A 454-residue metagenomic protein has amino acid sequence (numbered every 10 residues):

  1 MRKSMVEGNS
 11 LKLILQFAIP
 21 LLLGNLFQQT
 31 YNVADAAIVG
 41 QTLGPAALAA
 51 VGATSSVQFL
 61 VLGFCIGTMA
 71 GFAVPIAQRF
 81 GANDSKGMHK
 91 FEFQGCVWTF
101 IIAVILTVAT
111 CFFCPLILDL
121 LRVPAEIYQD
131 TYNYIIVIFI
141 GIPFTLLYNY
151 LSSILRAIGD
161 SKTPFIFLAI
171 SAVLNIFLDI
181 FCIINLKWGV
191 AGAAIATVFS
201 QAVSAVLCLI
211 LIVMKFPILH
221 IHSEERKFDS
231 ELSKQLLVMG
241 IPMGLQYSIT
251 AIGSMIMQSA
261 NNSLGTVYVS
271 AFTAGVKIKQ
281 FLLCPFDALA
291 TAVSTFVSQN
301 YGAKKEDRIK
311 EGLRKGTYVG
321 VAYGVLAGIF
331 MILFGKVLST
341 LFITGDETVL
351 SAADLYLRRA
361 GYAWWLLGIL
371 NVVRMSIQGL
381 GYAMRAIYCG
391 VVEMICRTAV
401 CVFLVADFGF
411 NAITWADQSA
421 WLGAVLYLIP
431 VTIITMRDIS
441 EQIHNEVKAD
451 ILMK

Functional and structural regions predicted by a protein language model:
M1-A18, I76-G141, N185-I241, V297-A363 (+1 more regions): Short alpha-helical transmembrane segments in multi-pass integral membrane proteins
E7, L11-T30, A34, V57 (+8 more regions): Residue-level signal for short hydrophobic patches within transmembrane helices of multi-pass membrane transporters
Q16-D35, V137, S171, S200-S204 (+3 more regions): Transmembrane helical elements of multi-pass membrane transporters/channels
L21, N25, A37, V74 (+15 more regions): Transmembrane alpha-helix boundary and packing residues in multipass membrane permease domains and related
L26, T30-A49, L118-A125, F181-W188 (+6 more regions): Helix-terminus/linker motif at the lipid-water interface of multi-pass membrane proteins
L48-V108, T145-P164, A271-G335, L367-C389: Small-residue-rich hydrophobic transmembrane alpha-helices
L60-G63, N175-I180, A205-L209, F281-C284 (+3 more regions): Hydrophobic transmembrane alpha-helices of multi-pass small-molecule transporters
M69, I138-R156, P164-A172, A193-C208 (+4 more regions): Short runs within selected transmembrane alpha-helices of multi-pass transporters and secretion channels
